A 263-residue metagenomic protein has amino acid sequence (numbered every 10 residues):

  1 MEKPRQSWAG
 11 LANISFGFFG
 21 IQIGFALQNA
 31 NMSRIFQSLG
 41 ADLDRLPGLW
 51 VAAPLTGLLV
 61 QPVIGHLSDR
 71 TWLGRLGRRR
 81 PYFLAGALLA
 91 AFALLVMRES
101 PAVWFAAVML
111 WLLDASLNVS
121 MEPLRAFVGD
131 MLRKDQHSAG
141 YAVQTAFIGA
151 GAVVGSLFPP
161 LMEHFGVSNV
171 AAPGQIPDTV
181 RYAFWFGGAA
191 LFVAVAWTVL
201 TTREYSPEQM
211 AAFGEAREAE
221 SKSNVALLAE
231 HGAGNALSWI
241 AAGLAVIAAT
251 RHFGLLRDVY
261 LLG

Functional and structural regions predicted by a protein language model:
M1-W8, P101-A106, L117-S120, L124 (+1 more regions): Intracellular loop-helix junctions on the cytosolic face of multi-pass helical membrane proteins
E2-T56, W239-G263: Helix-loop boundary and gating motifs at the non-cytosolic
F19, G48-L55, W111, A142-A150: Transmembrane alpha-helical cores of Major Facilitator Superfamily
L27, N31, V63, A107 (+1 more regions): Transmembrane alpha-helix boundary/hinge residues in polytopic small-molecule transporters
G40-A41, S68, W72, S116 (+2 more regions): Short helix-loop-helix connector
L46-W72, F92, A150-S156: Central cavity-lining transmembrane alpha-helices of secondary-active solute carriers, predominantly the Major
R70-G86: Cytoplasmic membrane-interface "Motif A"-like loop-to-helix N-cap segments of 12-TM Major Facilitator Superfamily
P81-A102: C-terminal ends and interior cores of transmembrane alpha-helices in multi-pass membrane transporters/permeases
